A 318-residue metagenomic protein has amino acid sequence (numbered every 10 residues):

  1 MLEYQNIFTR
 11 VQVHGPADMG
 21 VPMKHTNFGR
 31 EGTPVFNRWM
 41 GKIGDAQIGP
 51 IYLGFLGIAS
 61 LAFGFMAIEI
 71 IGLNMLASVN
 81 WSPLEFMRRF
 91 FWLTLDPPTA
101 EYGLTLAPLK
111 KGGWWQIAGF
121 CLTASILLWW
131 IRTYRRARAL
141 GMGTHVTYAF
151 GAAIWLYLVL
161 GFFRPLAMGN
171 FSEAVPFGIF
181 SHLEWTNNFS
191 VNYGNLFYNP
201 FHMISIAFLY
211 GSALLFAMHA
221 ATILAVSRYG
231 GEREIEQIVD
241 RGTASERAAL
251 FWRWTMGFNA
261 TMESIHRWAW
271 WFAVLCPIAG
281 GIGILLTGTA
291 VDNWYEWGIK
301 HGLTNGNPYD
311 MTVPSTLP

Functional and structural regions predicted by a protein language model:
M1-A59, M75, V79-A100, A249-R253 (+1 more regions): N-terminal juxtamembrane cytosolic/stromal segments of multi-pass membrane proteins
E31-G44, A77-M87, L95-A100, L122-Y148 (+1 more regions): Cytoplasmic membrane-interface regions of multi-pass membrane proteins
R38-F63, R135-L156, M203, E263-V274: Alpha-helical transmembrane segments and their helix-start/interface "positive-inside/aromatic belt" motifs in integral
E69-A77, I131-T144, F162-V175, A213-E234 (+1 more regions): Juxtamembrane/interface segments at transmembrane-helix termini
M75-L106, P165-L196, I235-W252, N293-P318: Membrane-interfacial helical/loop segments at transmembrane boundaries in membrane proteins
P108-I117, C121-F163, P176: Alpha-helical transmembrane segments with an aromatic anchor "belt"
K111-G112, Q116, Y198-F216: Alpha-helical transmembrane segments
E263-V291: Final/C-terminal transmembrane alpha-helix of multipass membrane proteins
